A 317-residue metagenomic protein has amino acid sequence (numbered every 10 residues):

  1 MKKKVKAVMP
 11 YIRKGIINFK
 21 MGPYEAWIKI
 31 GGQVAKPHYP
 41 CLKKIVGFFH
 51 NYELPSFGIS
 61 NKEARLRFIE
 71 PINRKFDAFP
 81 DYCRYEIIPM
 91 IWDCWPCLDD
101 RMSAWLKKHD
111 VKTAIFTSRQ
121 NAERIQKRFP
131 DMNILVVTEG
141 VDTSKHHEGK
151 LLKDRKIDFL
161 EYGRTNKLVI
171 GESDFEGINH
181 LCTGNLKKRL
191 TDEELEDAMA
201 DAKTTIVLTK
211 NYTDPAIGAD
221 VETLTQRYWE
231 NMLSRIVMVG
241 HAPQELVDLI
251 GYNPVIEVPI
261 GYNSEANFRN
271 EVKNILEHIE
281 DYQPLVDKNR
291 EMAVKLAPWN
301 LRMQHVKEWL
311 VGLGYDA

Functional and structural regions predicted by a protein language model:
K2-A64, I69-F79, P89-Y252, W299-M303 (+1 more regions): Nucleotide-sugar donor-binding catalytic core of glycosyltransferases
E194, R227, E271, K288-N289: Short, hydrophobic/aromatic alpha-helical segments in well-folded domains
A198, E271-N274, W309: CheY-like receiver
D248-P259, N270: Acidic, glycine-centered active-site loop in nucleotide-sugar glycosyltransferases
Y262-E280: C-terminal "capping" alpha-helix adjacent to the active site of nucleotide-linked donor transferases in cell-envelope
L276-V311: A charged, aromatic-enriched C-terminal amphipathic alpha-helix characteristic of glycosyltransferases across folds
V311-A317: Generic C-terminal helix-cap and adjacent flexible tail
